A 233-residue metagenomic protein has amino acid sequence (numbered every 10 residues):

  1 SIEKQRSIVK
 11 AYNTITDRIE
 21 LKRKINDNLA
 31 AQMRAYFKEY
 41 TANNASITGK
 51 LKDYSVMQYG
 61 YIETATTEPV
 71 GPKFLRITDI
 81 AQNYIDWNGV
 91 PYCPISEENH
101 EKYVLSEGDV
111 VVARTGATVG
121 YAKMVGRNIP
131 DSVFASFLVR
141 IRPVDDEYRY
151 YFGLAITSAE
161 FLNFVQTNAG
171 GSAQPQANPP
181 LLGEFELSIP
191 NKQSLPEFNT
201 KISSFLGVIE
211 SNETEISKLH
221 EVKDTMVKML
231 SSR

Functional and structural regions predicted by a protein language model:
S1-I62, S188-R233: Non-catalytic DNA-recognition/assembly elements of restriction-modification systems
S1-V9, D131-L138, G170-P196: A short glycine-rich beta-alpha junction/loop motif
R6, T64, N83-I85, Y121-A122 (+1 more regions): Short helix/loop capping segments that flank catalytic or ligand/cofactor-binding pockets
K52-A65, T78-D109: Sequence-specific dsDNA recognition surfaces
E68: FIC/Doc superfamily catalytic core
G71: Short aromatic-glycine-enriched beta-strand elements
R76, E101-Y103, E107-T157, F161 (+2 more regions): A short beta-sheet element
